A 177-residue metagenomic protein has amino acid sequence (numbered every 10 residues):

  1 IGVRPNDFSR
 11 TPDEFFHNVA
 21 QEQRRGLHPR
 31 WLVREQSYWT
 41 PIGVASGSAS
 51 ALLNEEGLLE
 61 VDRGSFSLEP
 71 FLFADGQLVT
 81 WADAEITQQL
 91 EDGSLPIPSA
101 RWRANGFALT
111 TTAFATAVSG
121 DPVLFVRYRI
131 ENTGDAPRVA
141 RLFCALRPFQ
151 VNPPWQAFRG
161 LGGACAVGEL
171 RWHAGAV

Functional and structural regions predicted by a protein language model:
I1-V177: Terminal accessory carbohydrate-recognition/targeting modules of carbohydrate-active enzymes
